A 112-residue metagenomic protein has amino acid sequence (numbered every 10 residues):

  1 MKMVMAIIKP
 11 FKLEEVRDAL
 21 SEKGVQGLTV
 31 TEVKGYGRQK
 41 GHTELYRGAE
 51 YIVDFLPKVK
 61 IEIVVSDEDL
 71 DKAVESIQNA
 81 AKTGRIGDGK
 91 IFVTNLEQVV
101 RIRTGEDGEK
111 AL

Functional and structural regions predicted by a protein language model:
M1-L112: Positively charged, small/polar-rich N-terminal and surface patches that mediate targeting and assembly and bind
